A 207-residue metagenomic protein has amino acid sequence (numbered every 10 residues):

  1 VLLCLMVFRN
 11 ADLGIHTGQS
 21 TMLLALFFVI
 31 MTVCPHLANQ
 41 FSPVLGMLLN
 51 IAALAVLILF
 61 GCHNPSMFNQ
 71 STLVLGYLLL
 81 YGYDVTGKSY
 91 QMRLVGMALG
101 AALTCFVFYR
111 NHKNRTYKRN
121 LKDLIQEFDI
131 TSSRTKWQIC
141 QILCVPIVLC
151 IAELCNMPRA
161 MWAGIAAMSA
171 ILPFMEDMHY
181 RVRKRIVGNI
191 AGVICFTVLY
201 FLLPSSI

Functional and structural regions predicted by a protein language model:
V1-I207: Alpha-helical transmembrane segments and their membrane-interface boundaries that form or gate the permeation pathway
